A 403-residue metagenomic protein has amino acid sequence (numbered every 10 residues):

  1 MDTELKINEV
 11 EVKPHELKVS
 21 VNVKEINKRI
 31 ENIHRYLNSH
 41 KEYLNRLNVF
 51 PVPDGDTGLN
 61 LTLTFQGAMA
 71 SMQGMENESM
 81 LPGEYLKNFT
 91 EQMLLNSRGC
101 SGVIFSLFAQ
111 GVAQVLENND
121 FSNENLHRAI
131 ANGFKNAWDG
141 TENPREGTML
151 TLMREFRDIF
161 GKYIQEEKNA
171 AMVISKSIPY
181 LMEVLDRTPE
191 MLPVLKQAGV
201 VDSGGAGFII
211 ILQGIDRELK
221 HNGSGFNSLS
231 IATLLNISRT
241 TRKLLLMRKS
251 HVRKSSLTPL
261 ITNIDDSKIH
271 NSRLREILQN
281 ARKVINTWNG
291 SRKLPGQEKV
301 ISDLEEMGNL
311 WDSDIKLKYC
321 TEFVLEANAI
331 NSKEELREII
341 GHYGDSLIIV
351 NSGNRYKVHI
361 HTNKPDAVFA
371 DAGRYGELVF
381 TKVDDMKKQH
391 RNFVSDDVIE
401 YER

Functional and structural regions predicted by a protein language model:
M1-R403: N-terminal loops that bind phosphate or other acidic moieties and the adjacent beta-alpha structural core
